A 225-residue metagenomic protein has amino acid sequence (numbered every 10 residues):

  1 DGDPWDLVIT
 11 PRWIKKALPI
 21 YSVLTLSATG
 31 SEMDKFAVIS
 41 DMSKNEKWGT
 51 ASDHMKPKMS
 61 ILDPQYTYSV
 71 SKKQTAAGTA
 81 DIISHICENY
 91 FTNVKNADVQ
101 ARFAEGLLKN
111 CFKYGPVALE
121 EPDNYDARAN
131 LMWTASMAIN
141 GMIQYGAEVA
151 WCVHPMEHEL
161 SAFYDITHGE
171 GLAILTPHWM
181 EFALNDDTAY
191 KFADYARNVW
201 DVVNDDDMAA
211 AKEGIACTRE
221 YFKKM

Functional and structural regions predicted by a protein language model:
G2-N96, Y190, D194: A glycine/threonine-rich phosphate-anchoring loop and its flanking beta-alpha core in nucleotide/phosphate-binding
D63, F91, M156, K224-M225: General secondary-structure edge motif
N89, N93-C217: Active-site segments that bind and position negatively charged phosphate/pyrophosphate groups
A216-M225: Short, intrinsically disordered, charge-balanced linker/junction segments flanking boundaries in proteins
